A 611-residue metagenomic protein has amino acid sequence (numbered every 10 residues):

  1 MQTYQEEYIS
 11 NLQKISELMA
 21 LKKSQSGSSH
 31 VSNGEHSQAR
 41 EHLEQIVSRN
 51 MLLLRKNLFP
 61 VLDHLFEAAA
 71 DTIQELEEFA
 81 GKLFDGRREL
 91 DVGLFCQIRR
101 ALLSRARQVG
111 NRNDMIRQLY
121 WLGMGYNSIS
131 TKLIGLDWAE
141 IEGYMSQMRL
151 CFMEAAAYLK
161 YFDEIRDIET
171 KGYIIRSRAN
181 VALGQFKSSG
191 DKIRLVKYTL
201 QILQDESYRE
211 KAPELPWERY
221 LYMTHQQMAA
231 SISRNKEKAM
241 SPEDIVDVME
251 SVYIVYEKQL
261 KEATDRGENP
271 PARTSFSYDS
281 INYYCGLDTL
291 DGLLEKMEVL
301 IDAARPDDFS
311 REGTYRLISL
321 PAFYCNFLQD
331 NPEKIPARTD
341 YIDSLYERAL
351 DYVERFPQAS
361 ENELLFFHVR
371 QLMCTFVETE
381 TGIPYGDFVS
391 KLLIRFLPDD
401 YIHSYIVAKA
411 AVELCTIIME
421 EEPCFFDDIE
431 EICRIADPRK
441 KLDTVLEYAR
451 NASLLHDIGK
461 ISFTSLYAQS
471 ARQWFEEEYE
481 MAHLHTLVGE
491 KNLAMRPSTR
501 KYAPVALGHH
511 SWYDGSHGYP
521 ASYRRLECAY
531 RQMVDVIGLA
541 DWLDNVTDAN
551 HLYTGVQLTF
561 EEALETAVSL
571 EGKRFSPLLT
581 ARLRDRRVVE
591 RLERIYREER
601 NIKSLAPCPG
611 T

Functional and structural regions predicted by a protein language model:
Q5-Q25, N33-L52, K56-D85, N111-L136 (+5 more regions): Amphipathic alpha-helical repeat scaffolds of TPR domains
V31-K56, F84-S104, D137-K160, F186-Y208 (+3 more regions): Helix-turn-helix repeat elements of alpha-solenoid scaffolds
R107-N111, K160-I165, D205-P213, E257-R266 (+2 more regions): Solenoid-like repeat scaffolds
R166-E169, D265, I429-S453, L493-L539 (+2 more regions): Histidine/acidic-rich helix-loop-helix segments that form or flank divalent-metal centers in metalloenzyme catalytic
D340-E354: TPR/TPR-like (Sel1-like) alpha-helical repeat modules
D351-H483, Y523: Acidic/His-rich, divalent-metal-binding segments that scaffold phosphate/diphosphate chemistry
I406-T416, E478-A494, T559-F575: An active-site-proximal "capping" alpha-helix that borders the catalytic cofactor pocket
H456, D541-W542: DG-centered beta-turn motif at the end of beta-strands
